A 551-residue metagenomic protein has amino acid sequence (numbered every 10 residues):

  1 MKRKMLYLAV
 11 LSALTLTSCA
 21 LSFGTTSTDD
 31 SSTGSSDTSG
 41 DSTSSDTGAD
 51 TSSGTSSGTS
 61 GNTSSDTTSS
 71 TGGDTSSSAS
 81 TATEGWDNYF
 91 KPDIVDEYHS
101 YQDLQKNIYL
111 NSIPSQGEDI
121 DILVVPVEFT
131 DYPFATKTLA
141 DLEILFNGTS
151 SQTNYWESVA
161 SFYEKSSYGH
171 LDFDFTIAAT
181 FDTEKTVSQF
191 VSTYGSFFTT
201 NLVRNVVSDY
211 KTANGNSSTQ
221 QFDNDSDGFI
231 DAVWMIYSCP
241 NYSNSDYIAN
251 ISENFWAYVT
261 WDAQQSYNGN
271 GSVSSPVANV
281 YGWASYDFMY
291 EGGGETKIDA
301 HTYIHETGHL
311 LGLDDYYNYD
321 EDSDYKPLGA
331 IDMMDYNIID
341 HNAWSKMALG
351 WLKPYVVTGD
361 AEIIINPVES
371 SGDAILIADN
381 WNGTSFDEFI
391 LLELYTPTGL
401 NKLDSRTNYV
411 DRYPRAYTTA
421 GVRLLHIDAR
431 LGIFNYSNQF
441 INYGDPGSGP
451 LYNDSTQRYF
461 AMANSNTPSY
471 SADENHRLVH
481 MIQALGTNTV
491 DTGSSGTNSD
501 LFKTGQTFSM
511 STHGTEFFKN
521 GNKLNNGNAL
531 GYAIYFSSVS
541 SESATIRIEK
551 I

Functional and structural regions predicted by a protein language model:
K4-S18: Gram-negative bacterial Sec-dependent N-terminal signal peptides
M5-Y7, H309, N318, G486: Intrinsically disordered, low-complexity segments enriched in glycine/proline and serine/threonine
A20-T26, G72-D74, A79-S272, D379-I551: Zymogen propeptides/activation segments of proteases
T25-T81: Ser/Thr-rich, Pro/Gly/Ala-heavy low-complexity intrinsically disordered linkers and tails of secreted extracellular
F162, S166, A232-D411: Extracellular hydrolytic enzyme modules, especially secreted metalloproteases of the metzincin/thermolysin-like class
